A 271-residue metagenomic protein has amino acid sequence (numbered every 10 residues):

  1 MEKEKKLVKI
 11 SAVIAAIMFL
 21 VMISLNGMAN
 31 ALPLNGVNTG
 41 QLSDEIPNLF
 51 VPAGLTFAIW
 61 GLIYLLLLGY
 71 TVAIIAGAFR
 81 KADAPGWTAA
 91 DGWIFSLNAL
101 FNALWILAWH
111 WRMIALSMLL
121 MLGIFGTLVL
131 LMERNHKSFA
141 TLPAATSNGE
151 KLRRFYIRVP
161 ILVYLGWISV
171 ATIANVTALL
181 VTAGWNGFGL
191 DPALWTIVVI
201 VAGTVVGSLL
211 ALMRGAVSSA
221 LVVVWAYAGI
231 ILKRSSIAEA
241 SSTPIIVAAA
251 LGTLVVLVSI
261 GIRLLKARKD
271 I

Functional and structural regions predicted by a protein language model:
E2-A15, W60: N-terminal membrane topogenic signal
I17-S24, I94-W105, L120-M132, Y156-N175: Alpha-helical transmembrane segments of multi-pass integral membrane proteins
F19-G36: Alpha-helical transmembrane segments of multi-pass membrane proteins
D44-I59, L152-I161, W185-W195: Short aromatic-rich membrane-water interface segments that cap or initiate transmembrane helices in multi-pass membrane
P52-T56, F188-V205, G215, L232-V258: Membrane-interface transmembrane-helix boundary segments in multi-pass integral membrane proteins
A76-R80, E133-T141, I260-I271: Membrane-interface capping segments at transmembrane-helix boundaries
L104-M118, A183-L190, L212-R214, S235-S242: Membrane-interface helix caps and helix-loop-helix hairpins in membrane proteins
S218-G229: Central hydrophobic cores of alpha-helical transmembrane segments in multi-pass integral membrane proteins
